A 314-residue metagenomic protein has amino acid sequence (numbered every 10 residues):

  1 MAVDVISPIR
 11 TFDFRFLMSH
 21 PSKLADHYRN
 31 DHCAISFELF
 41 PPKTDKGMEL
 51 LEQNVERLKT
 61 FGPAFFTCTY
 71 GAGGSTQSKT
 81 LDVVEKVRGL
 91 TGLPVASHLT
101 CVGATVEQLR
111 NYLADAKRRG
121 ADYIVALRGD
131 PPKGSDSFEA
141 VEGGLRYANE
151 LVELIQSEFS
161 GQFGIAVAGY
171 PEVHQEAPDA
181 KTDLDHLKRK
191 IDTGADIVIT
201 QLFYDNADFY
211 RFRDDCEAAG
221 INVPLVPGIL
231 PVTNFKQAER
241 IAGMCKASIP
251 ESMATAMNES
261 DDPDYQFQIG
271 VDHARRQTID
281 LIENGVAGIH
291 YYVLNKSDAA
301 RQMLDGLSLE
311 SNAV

Functional and structural regions predicted by a protein language model:
L17-F37, T44, A313-V314: N-terminal amphipathic alpha-helix/helix-capping segment at the start of soluble metabolic enzymes
S19-A25, M48-E56, F61, G73-L93: Glycine-rich, positively charged N-terminal anion/phosphate-binding segment
R29, G143-Y170, G220-R276, L307-V314: Active-site pocket-lining/capping segments in soluble small-molecule metabolic enzymes
A34-L50, A96-E107, A166-T182, E259-D272: Active-site mouth loops of central-metabolism enzymes
E38, F66, A116, K190 (+3 more regions): Conserved, mostly hydrophobic/aromatic
L39-P42, T69-G73, H98-A104, G129-D130 (+5 more regions): Active-site beta-loop-alpha junctions enriched in small/polar residues
G47-M48, G74-K86, T105-N111, P131-I155 (+3 more regions): Active-site-adjacent beta->alpha loops and helix N-cap segments on the catalytic face of soluble alpha/beta enzymes
